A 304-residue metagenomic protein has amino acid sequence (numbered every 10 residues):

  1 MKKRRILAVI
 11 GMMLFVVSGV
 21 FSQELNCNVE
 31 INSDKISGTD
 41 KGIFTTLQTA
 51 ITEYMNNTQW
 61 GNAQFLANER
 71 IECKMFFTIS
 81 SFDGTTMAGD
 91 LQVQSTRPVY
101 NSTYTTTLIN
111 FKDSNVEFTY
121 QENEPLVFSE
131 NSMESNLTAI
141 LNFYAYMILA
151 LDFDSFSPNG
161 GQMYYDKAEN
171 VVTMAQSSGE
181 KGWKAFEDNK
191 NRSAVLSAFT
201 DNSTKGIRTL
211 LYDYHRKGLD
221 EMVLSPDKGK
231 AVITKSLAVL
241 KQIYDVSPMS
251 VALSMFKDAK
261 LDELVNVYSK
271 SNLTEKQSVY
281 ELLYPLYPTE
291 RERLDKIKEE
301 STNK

Functional and structural regions predicted by a protein language model:
M1-L25: Bacterial Sec-dependent N-terminal signal peptides
Q23-A88, V99-N101: Start-of-domain marker
E30, G218-K304: A cross-kingdom marker for long, charged
D34-K41, V127-S135, D245-V246: Second-shell loop/turn segments in exported
T52-W60, A150-D154, V265, S269: Sec-exported extracytoplasmic/periplasmic mature domains
T85-S197: Acidic/His-rich structured neighborhood in mature extracellular/periplasmic domains
G160-L253: Flexible, glycine-rich surface segments
